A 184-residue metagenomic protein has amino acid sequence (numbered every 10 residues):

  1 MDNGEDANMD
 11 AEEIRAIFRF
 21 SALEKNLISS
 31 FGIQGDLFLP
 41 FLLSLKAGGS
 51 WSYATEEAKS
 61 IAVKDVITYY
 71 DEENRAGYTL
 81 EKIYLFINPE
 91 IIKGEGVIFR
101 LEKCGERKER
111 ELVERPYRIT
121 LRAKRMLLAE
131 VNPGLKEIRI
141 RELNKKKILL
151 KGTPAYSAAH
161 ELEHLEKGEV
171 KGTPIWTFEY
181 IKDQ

Functional and structural regions predicted by a protein language model:
M1-Q184: Positively charged
